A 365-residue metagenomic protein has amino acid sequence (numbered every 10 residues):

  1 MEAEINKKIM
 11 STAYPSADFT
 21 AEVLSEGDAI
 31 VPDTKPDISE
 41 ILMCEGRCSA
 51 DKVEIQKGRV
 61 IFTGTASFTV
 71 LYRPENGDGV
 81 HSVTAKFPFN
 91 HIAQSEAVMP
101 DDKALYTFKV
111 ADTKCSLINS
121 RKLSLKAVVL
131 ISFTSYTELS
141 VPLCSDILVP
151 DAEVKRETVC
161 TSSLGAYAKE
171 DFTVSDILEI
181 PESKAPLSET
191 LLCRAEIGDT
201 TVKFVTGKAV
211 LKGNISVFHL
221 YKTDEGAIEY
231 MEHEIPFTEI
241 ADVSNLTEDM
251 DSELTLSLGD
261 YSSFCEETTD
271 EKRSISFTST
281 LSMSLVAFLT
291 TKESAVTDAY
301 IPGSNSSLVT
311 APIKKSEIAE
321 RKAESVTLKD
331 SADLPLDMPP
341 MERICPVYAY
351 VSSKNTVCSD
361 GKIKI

Functional and structural regions predicted by a protein language model:
M1-I365: Viral structural modules
